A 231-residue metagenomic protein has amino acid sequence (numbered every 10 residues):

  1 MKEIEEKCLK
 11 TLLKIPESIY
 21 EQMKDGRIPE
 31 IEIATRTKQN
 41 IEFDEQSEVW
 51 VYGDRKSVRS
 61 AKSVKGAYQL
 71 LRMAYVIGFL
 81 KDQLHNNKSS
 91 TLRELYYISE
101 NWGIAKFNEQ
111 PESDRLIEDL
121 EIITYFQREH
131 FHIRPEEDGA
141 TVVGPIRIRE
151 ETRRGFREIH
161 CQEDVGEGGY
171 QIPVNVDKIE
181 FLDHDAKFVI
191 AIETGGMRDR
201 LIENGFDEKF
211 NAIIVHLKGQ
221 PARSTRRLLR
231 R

Functional and structural regions predicted by a protein language model:
M1-R231: Nucleic-acid enzyme cleavage-core boundary/entry regions
